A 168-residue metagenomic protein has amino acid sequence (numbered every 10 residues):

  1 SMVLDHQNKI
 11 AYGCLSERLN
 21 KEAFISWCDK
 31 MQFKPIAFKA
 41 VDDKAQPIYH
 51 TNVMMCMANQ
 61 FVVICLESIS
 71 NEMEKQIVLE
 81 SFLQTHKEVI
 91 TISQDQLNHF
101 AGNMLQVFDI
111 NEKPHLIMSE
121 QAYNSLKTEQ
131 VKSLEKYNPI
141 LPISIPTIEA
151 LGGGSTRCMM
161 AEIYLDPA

Functional and structural regions predicted by a protein language model:
S1-A168: The feature marks the mature, well-folded catalytic cores of soluble enzymes
